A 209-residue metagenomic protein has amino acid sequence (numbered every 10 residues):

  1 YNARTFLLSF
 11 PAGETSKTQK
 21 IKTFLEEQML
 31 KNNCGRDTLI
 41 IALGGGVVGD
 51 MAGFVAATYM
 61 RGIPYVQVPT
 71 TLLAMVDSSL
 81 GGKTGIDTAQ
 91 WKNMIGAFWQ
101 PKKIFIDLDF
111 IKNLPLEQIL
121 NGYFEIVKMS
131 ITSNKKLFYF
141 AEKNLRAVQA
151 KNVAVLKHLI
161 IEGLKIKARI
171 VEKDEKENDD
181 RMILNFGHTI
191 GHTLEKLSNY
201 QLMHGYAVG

Functional and structural regions predicted by a protein language model:
Y1-L39: ATP/NTP phosphate-donor binding region
L8, A42-L43, V68: Structural motif
A12-G13, L43-G45, F186-G187: Glycine-rich beta-strand-to-loop/alpha-helix junction loops that act as flexible
K31-D37, M60-Q67, K196-Y206: Phosphate-handling active-site elements
I41-A42, I106: Redox-cofactor binding/interface segments in oxidoreductases and associated redox assembly factors
V47-F54, M75-V76, H192-T193: Short glycine/serine/threonine-rich phosphate/pyrophosphate-binding segments that cradle anionic phosphate groups
F54-A147: A glycine/threonine-rich phosphate-anchoring loop and its flanking beta-alpha core in nucleotide/phosphate-binding
Y139, K143-G209: Active-site segments that bind and position negatively charged phosphate/pyrophosphate groups
